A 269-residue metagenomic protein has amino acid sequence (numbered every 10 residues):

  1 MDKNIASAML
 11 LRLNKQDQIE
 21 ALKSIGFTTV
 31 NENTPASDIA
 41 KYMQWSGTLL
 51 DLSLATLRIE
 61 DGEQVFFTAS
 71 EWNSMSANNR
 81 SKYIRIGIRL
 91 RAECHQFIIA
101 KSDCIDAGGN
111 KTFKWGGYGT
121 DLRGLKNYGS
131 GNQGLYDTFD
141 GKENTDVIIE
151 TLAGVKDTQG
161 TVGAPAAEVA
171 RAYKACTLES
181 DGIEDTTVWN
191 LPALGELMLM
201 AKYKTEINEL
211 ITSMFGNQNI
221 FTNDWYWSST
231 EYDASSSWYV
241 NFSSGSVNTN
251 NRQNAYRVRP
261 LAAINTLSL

Functional and structural regions predicted by a protein language model:
D2-D185, R252-N254, R259-L269: Short, compositionally biased
D2-E20, L194-L269: C-terminal, surface-exposed recognition/capping segments
T48, M75, Y118, P192 (+2 more regions): Enriched - but not universal
I99, L191-P192: Short hydrophobic beta-strand that contains or immediately precedes a catalytic carboxylate
T186-N190: Alpha-helical scaffolds flanking conserved acidic
